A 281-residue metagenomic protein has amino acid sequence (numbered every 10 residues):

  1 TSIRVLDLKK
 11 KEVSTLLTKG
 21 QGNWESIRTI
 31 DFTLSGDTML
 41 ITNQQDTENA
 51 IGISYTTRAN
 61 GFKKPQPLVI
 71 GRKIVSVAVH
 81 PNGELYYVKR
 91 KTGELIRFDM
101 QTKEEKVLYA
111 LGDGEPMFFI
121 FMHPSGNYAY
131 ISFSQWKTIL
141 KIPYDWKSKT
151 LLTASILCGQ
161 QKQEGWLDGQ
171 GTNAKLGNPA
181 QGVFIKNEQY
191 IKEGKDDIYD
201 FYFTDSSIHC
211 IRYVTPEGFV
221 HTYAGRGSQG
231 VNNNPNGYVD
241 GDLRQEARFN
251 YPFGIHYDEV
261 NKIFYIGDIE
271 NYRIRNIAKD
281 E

Functional and structural regions predicted by a protein language model:
T1, F32-L34, L40-D46, V79-H80 (+5 more regions): Conserved beta-strand positions in repeat-built beta-propeller and related beta-rich domains
S2, T47-N49, T92, W136 (+5 more regions): A detector of repeated loop/turn-to-beta-strand junctions in beta-rich toroidal repeat architectures
S2-R4, N49-I53, G93-I96, K137-L140 (+3 more regions): A short loop-to-beta-strand structural motif that recurs across blades of beta-propeller domains
L8, Y55-R58, F98-M100, Y144-W146 (+3 more regions): Inter-blade boundary loops/turns of WD-repeat beta-propellers
K10-T29, Q44, T57-K73, Q101-F118 (+3 more regions): Gly/Pro-rich loop segments of beta-rich domains
F32-G36, V79-N82, M122-G126, F184-I198 (+1 more regions): Residue-level detector of Asp-centered blade-edge/turn motifs that repeat once per structural unit in beta-propeller
Y251-E281: Blade-level signature of beta-propeller repeat domains, shared across WD40, Kelch, NHL, RCC1 and BNR/Asp-box propellers
